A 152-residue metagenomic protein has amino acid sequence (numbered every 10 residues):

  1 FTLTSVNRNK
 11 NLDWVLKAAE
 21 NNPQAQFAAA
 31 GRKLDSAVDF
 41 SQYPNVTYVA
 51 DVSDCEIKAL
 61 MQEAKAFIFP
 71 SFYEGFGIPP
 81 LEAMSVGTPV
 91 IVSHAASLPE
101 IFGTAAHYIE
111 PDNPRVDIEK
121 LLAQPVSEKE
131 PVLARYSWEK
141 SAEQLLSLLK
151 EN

Functional and structural regions predicted by a protein language model:
F1-N152: Carbohydrate transferase catalytic cores enriched for Leloir-type hexosyltransferases
